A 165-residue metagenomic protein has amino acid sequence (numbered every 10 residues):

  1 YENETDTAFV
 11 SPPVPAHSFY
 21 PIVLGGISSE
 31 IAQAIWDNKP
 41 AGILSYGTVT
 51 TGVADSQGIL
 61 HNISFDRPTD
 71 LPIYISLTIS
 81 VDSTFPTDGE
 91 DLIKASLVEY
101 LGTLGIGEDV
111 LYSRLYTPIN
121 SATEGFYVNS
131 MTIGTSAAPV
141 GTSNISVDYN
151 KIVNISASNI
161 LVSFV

Functional and structural regions predicted by a protein language model:
Y1-E108, F164-V165: Carbohydrate-recognition loop of C-type lectin domains
D66, F85-V165: An aromatic-glycine-centered, glycine-rich loop/turn in mixed alpha/beta architecture
